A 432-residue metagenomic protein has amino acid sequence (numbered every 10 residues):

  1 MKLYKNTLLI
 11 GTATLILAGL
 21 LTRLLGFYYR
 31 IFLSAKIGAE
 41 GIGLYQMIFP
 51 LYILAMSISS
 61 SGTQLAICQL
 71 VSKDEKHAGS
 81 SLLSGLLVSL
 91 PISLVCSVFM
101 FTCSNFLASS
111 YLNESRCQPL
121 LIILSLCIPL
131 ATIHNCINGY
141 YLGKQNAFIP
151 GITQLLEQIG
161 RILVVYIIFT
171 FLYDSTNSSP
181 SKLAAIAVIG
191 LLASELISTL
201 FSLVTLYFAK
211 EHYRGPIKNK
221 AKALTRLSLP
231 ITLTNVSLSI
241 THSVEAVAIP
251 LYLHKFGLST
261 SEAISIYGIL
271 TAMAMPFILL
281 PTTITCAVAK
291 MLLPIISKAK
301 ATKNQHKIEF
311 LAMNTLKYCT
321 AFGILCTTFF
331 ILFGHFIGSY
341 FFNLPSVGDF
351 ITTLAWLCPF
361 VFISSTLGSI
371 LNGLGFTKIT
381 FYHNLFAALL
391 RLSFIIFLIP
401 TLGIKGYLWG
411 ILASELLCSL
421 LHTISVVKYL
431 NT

Functional and structural regions predicted by a protein language model:
M1-L25, K218-L238, H306-E309, S425-V426 (+1 more regions): N-terminal membrane topogenesis motif
T7-Q64, S97, F101, C127 (+1 more regions): Signature of the first transmembrane helix
L33-I53, Q118, P180-I186, K222-L227 (+3 more regions): Interfacial/gating helices of multi-pass transporter permease domains
S60-E75, M275-T302: Helix-loop junctions and terminal segments of transmembrane helices in multi-pass membrane transport/translocation
V95-S115, D174-S175, L325-N343: Short membrane-interface helical motifs at transmembrane helix boundaries in multi-pass membrane transporters
V98, E114-C136, V188-I189, F342-L367 (+1 more regions): Alpha-helical transmembrane segments of multi-pass membrane proteins
L130-L156, C358-F386: Membrane-interface junctions at transmembrane-helix termini in multi-pass inner-membrane proteins
F148-I149, I159-S198, G375, A388-L420 (+1 more regions): Membrane-interface helix-loop junctions in multi-pass transport and translocation proteins
